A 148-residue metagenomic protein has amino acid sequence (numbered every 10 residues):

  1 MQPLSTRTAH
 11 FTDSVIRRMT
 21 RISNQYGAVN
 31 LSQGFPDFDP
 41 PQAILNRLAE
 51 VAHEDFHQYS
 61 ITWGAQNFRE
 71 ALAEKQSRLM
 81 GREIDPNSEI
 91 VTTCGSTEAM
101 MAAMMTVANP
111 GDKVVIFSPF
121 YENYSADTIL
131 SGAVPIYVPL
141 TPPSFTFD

Functional and structural regions predicted by a protein language model:
M1-L4: Basic/polar N-terminal segments that are highly enriched at the extreme N-terminus, encompassing both cleavable
R7-C94, A102: N-terminal small-domain helix-loop-helix segment of the aminotransferase-like
F56-D148: Conserved core of the PLP fold type I
